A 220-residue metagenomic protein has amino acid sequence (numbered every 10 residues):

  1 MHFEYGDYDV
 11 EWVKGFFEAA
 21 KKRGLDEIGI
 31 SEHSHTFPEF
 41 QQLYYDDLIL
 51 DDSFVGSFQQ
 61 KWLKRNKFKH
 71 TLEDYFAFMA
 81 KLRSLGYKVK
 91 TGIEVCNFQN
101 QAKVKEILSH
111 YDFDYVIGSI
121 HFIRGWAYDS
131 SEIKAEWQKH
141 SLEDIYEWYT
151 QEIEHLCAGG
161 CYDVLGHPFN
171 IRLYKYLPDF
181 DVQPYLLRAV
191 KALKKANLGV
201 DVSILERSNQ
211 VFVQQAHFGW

Functional and structural regions predicted by a protein language model:
M1-Q99, L108, Y174-Y176, F180 (+4 more regions): An N-terminally biased module of ancient metal coordination in phosphate/nucleic-acid-related enzymes
V10, Q101-A102, V213-Q214: Conserved strand-to-helix beginnings and helix N-cap segments that scaffold or border functional pockets
F40-Q42, V104, D129-S131: Short aromatic-enriched loop/helix-cap "lid" or pocket-rim segments at secondary-structure transitions that line
V95, Y111-W220: Domain-core and long-helix interface of multi-subunit machines
K103-D112: ATP-dependent NMP and nucleoside kinases share a basic, alpha-helical "lid"
